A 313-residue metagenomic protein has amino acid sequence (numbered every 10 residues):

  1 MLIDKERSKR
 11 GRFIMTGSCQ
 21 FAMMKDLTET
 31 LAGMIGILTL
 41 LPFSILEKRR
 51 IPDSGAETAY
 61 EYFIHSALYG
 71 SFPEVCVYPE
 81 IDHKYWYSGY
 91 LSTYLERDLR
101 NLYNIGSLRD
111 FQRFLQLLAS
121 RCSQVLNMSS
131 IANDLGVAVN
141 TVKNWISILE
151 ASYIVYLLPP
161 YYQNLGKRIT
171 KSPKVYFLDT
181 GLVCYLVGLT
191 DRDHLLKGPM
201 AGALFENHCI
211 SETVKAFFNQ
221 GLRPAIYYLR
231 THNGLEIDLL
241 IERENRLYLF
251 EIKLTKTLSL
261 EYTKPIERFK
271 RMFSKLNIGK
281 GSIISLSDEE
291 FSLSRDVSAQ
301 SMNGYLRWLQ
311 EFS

Functional and structural regions predicted by a protein language model:
M1-M15, K25-E29: Conserved catalytic/switch belt of AAA+ P-loop NTPases
S18-N127: Interdomain motor-coupling "hinge/lid" segment immediately C-terminal to the ATP-binding subdomain of NTP-driven enzymes
Q20-A22, I283-E290: Short, polar loop motifs at secondary-structure junctions
E80-L247: Accessory nucleic acid-recognition modules appended to NTPase machines
F218-N219, R268-I278: Arginine/glycine-rich "motif VI" loop of SF2 helicases in the C-terminal RecA-like domain
E242, L247-L258: Active-site ExK catalytic segment of metal-dependent nucleases
T255-M272: Mg2+/Mn2+-dependent nuclease catalytic core
L286-S313: Domain-level recognition of nuclease-like catalytic cores that cleave nucleotide substrates
